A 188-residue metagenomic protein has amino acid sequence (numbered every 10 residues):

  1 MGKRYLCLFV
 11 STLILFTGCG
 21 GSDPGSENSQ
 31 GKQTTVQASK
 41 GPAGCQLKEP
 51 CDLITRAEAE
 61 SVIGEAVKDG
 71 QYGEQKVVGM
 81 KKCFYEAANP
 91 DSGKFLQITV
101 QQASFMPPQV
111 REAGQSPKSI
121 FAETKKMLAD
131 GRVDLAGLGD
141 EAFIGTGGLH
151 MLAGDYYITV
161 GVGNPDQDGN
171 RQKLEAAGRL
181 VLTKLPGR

Functional and structural regions predicted by a protein language model:
M1-T17: Sec-dependent bacterial lipoprotein signal peptides
R4-Y5, K32-A38, A66-Y72: Short, intrinsically disordered, charge-biased short linear motifs at domain edges
C19-G31: Bacterial lipoprotein signal-peptidase II cleavage site
G20, G44-Q46, P50-D52, K82-F84: Sequence contexts marking disulfide-bonded cysteines in secreted/extracellular proteins
G25, C51, R56-A57, N89: Secreted/processed peptides and extracellular or luminal domains of membrane proteins
K32, V36-Q46, D52, R56 (+2 more regions): A short, solvent-exposed beta-edge/loop patch
S61-V62, A66-I144: Short, solvent-exposed recognition patches
